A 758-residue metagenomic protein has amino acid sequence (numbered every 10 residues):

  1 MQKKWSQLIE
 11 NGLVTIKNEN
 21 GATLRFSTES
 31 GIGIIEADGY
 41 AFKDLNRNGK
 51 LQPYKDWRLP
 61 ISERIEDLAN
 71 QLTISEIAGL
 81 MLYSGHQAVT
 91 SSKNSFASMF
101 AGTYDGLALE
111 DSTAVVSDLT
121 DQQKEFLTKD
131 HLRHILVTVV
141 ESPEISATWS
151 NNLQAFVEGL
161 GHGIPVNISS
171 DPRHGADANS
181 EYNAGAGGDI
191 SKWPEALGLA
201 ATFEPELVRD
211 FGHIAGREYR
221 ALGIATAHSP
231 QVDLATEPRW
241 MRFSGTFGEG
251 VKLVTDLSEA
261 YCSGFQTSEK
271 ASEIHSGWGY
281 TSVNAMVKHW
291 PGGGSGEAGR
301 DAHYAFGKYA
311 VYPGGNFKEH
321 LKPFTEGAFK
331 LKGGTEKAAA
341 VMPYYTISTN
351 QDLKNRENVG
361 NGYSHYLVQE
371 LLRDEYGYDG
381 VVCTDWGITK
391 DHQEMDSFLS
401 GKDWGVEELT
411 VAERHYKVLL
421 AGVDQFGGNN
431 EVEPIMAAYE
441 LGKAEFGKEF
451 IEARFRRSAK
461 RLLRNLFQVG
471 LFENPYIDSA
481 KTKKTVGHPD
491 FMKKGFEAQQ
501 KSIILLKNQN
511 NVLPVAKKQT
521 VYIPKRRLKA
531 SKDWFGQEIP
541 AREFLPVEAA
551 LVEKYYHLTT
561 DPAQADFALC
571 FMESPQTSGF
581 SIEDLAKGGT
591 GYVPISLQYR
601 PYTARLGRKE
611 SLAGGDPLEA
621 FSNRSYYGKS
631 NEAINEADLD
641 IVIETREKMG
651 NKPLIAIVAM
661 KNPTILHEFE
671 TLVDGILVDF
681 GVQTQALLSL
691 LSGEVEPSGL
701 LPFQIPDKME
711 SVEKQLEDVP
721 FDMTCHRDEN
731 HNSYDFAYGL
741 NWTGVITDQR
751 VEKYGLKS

Functional and structural regions predicted by a protein language model:
M1-S758: Glycoside hydrolase catalytic-domain context in secreted enzymes
